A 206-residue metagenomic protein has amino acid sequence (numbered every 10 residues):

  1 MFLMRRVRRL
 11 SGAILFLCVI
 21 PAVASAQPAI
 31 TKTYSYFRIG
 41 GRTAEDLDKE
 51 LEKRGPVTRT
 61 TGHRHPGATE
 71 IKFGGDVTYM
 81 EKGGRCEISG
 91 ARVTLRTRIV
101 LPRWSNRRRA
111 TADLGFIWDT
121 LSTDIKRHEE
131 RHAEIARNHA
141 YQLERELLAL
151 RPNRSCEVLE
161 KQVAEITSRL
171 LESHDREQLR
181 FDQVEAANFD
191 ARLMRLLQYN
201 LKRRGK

Functional and structural regions predicted by a protein language model:
M1-R6: N-terminal secretory signal peptides that target proteins for export/translocation
S11-P21: Bacterial N-terminal signal peptides
P21-A22, R176: Generic detector of well-ordered secondary structure
A24-P28: Boundary at the C-terminal end of the N-terminal hydrophobic targeting segment
A29-R109, N153-K206: Metalloprotease/metallohydrolase-associated module, dominated by Zn2+-dependent proteases
C86, G90, L95-L143: Mid-length scaffold segments of soluble, non-membrane domains
R127, R131, I135-L148, P152 (+1 more regions): Sec-exported extracytoplasmic/periplasmic mature domains
